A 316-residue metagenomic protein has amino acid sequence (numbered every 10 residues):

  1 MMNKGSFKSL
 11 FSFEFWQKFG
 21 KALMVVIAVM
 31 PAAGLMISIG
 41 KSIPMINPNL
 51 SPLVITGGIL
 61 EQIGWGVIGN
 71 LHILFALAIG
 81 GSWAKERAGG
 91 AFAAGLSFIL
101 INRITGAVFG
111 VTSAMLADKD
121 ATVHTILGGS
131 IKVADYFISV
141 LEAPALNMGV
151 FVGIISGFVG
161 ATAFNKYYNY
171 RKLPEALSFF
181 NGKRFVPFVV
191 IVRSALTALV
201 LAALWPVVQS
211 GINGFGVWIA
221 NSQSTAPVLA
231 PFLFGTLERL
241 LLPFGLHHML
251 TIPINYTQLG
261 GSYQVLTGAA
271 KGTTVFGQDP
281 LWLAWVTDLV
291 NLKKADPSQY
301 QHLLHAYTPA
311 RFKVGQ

Functional and structural regions predicted by a protein language model:
M1-F15: Short, Lys/Arg-rich, polar N-terminal cytosolic tail immediately upstream of the first transmembrane signal-anchor
F7, L266-Q316: Helix-loop-helix junctions within the multi-pass membrane cores of secondary transporters/permeases
S12-N181: Early transmembrane hairpin of solute transport permeases
V26-S38, A93-G106, V190-A202, F234-G268: Hydrophobic alpha-helical membrane-insertion segments
G66-N70, V150-F151, G182-F188, I219-L233 (+1 more regions): Membrane-interfacial loop-to-helix junctions in multi-pass transporters
I131-P144, V217-Q223, H305-K313: Membrane-interface segments at the starts/ends of alpha-helical transmembrane spans
A143-N147, V159-G160, F164-S194, V200-S224: Membrane-interface helix-loop-helix junctions at boundaries between adjacent transmembrane segments
Q209-V286: Aromatic-rich transmembrane-lumenal/periplasmic boundary elements in polytopic membrane proteins
